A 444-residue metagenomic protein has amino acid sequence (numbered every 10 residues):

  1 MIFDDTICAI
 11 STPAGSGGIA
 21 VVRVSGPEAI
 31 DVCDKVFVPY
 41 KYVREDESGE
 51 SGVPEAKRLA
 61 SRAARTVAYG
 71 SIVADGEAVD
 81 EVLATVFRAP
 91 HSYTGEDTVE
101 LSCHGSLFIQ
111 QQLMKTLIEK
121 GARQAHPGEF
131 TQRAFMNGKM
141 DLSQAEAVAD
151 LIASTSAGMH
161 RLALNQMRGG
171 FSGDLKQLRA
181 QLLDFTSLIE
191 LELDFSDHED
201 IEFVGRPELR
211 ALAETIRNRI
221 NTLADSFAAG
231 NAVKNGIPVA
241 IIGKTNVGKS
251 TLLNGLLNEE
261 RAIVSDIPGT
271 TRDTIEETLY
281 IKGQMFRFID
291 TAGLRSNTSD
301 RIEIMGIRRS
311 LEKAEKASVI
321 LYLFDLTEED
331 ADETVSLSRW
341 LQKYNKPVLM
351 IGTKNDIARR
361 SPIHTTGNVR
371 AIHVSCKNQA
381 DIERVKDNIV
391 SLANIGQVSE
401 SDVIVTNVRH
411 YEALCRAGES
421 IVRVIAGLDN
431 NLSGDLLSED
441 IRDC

Functional and structural regions predicted by a protein language model:
M1-R161, N165, G169, K343-Y344 (+1 more regions): A glycine-rich (often HGG/GG-containing) alpha/beta subdomain
I2-A14, P54, H160-Y280, N297-T298 (+2 more regions): C-terminal-of-GTPase-core extension/linker across diverse P-loop GTPases
R23, L253, D290: Short, acidic/hydrophobic/Gly-rich beta-strand patch recurrent on exposed beta strands that often constitutes part
A68-R88, G269-T298, K316-V319: Switch I (G2) and immediately adjacent beta-strands of P-loop GTPase domains
R123, M285-R287, R370: Conserved beta-strand segments of alpha/beta enzyme cores
G138, N246, D290: Conserved G/P- and acidic residue-centered "switch" motifs that form tight phosphate/ATP-binding loops in soluble
F288, L323, I351: Generic enzyme active-site microenvironment
E303-T327: Inter-motif core of Ras-like GTPase G domains
